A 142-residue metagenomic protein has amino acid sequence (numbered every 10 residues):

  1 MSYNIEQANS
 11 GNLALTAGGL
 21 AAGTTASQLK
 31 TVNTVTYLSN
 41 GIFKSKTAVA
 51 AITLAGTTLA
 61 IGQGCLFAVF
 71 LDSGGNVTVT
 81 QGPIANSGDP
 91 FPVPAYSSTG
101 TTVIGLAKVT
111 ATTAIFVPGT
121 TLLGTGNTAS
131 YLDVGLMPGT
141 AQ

Functional and structural regions predicted by a protein language model:
M1-Q142: Beta-strand-rich solenoidal segments
